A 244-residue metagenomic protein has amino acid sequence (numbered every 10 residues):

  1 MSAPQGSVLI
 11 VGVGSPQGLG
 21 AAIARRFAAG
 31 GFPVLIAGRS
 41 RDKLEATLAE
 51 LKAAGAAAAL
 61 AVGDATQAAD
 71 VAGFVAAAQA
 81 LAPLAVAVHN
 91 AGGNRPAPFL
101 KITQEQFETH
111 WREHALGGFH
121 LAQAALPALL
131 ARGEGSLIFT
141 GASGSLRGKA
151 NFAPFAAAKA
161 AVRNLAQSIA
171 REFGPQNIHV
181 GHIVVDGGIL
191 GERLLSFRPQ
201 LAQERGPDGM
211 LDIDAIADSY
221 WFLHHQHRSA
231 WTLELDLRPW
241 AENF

Functional and structural regions predicted by a protein language model:
S2-L35: Canonical Rossmann dinucleotide-binding motif of NAD(H)/NADP(H)-dependent dehydrogenases/reductases, specifically
P4-G6, A57, P83-A85, P98 (+2 more regions): Active-site loop of short-chain dehydrogenase/reductase
V11, L84-G92, H114, F139 (+1 more regions): Rossmann-fold scaffold of SDR-type NAD(P)-dependent oxidoreductases
G12-G14, S136-A161, A166-Q167, R171-G174 (+1 more regions): Catalytic loop of short-chain dehydrogenase/reductase
A53-A69: Rossmann-fold cofactor-recognition segment
G93, L100-F119, V162: Catalytic Tyr-X3-Lys loop
E113-A131: Amphipathic alpha-helical dimer-interface segment in Rossmann-like NAD(P)H-dependent oxidoreductases
P175-G187, R198-F244: C-terminal helical subdomain
